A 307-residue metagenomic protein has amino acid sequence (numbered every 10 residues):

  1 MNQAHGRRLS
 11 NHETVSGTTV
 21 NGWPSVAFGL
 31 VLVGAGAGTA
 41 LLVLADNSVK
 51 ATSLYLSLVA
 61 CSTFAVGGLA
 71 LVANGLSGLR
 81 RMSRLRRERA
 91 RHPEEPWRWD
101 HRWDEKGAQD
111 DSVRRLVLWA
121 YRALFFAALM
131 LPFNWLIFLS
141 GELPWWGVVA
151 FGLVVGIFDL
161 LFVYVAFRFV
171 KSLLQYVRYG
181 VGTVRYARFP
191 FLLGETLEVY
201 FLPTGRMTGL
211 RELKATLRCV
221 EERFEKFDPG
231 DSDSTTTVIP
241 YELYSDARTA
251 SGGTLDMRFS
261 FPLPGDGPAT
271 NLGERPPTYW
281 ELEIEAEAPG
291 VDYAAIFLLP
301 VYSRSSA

Functional and structural regions predicted by a protein language model:
M1-A307: C-terminal beta-sandwich interaction modules and adjacent acidic, Ser/Thr/Pro/Gly-rich low-complexity tails used
